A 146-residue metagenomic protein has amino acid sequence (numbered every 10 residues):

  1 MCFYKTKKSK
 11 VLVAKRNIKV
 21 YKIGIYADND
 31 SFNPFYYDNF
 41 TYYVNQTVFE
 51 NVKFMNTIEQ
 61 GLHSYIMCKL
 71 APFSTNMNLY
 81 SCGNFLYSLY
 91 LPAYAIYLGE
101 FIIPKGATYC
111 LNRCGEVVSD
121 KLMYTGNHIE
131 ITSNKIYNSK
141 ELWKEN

Functional and structural regions predicted by a protein language model:
M1-L62, C68-N146: Conserved NAD+-utilizing ADP-ribose enzyme module
